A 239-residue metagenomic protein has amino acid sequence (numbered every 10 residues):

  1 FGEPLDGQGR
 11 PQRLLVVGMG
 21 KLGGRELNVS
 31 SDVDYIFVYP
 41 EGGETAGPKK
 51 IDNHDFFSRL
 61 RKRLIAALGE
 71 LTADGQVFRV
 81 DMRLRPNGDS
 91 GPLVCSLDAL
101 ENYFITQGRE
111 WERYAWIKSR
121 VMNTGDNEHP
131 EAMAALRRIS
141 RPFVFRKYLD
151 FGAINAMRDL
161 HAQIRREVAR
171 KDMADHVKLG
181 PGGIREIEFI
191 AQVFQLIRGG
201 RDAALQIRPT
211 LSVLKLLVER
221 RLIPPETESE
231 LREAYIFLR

Functional and structural regions predicted by a protein language model:
F1-R239: A nucleotide- and high-energy phosphate-metabolite-utilizing enzyme signature
